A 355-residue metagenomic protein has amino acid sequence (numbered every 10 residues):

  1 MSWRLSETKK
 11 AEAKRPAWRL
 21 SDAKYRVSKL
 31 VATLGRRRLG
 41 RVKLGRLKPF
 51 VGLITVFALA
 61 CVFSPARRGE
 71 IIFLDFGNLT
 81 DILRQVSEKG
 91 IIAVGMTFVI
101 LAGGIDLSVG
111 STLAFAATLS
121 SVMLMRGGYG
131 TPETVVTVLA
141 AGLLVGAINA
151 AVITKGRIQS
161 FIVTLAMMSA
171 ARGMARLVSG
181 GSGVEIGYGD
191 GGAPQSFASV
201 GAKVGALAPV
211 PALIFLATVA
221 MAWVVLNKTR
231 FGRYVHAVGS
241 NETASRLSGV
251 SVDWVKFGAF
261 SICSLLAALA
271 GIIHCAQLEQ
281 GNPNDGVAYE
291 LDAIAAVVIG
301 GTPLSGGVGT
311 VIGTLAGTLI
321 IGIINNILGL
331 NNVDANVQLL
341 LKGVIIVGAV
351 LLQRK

Functional and structural regions predicted by a protein language model:
M1-V51, L352-K355: Transmembrane alpha-helical segments of polytopic membrane transport and secretion proteins
Y25-A93, G128-E133: Membrane-interfacial amphipathic/re-entrant helices at transmembrane-helix boundaries
R38-L44, A102-I105, L124-R126, L144-Y188 (+4 more regions): Short loop segments and helix-boundary regions at transmembrane helix junctions of multi-pass inner-membrane proteins
P49-V62, M96, S169-G173, I214-W223 (+4 more regions): Hydrophobic core segments of alpha-helical transmembrane domains in multi-pass membrane transport and ion-translocation
F57-V62, D75-G127, V152-I158, V297 (+3 more regions): Single transmembrane alpha-helix segments in multi-pass membrane proteins
Y129-V138, L144-N149, I153, G205-G281: Helix-loop-helix "hairpin" substructures at the membrane interface of multi-pass membrane proteins
S160-T229, F257-G258, L278-P283: Transmembrane helix-bundle core of multi-pass membrane transporters and related energy-transducing complexes
S261, A267, Q277-G343: Transmembrane alpha-helical segments in multi-pass inner-membrane proteins
